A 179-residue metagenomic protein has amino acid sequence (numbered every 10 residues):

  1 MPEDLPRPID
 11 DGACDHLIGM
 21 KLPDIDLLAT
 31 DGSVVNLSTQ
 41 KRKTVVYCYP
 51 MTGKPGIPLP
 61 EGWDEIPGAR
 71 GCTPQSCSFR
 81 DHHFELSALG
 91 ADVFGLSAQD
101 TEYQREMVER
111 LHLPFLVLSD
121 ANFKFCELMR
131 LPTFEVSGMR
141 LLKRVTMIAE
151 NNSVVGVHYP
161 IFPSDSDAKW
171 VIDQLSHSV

Functional and structural regions predicted by a protein language model:
M1-V179: Chalcogenol-based redox active-site neighborhoods
